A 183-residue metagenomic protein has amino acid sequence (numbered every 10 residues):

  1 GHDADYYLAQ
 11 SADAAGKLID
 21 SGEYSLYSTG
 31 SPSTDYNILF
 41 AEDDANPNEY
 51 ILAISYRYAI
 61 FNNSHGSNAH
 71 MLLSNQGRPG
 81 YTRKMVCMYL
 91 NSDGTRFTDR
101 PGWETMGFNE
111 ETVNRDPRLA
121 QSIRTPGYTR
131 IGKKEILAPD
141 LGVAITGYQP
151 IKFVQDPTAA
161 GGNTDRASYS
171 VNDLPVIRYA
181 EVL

Functional and structural regions predicted by a protein language model:
G1-P139: An aromatic- and glycine-enriched ligand-binding surface/loop that stacks and positions planar moieties
M106-Y179: Flexible, polar/acidic helix-loop-strand segments at domain edges
V182-L183: Extended, hydrophobic alpha-helical segments in both membrane/secreted and soluble proteins
